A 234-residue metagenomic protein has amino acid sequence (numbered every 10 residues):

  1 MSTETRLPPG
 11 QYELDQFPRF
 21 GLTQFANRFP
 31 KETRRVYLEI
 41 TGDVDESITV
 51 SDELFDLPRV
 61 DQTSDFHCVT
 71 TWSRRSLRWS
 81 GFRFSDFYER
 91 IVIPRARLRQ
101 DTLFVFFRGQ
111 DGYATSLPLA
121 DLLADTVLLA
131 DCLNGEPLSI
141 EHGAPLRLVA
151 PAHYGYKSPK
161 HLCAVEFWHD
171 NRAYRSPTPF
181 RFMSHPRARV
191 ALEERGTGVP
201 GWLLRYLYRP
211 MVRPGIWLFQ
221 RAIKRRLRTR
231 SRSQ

Functional and structural regions predicted by a protein language model:
S2-Q234: Structured, non-membrane catalytic/scaffold regions adjacent to prosthetic-group chemistry
